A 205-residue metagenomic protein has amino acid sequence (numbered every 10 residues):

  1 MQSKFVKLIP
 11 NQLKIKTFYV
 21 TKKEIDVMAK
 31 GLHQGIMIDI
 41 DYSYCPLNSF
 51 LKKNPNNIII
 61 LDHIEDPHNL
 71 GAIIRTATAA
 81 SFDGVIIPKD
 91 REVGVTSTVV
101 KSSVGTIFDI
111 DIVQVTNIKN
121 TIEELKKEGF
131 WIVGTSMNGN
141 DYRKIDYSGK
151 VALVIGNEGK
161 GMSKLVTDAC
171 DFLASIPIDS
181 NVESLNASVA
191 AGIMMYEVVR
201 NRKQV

Functional and structural regions predicted by a protein language model:
M1-Q12, K30, L51-N140: RNA substrate-binding interface of SAM-dependent RNA methyltransferases
M1-S49: N-terminal positively charged helical leader segments and presequences
T21, D62, P88-K89, I110 (+3 more regions): Short beta->alpha connector loops at strand-helix junctions that form conserved, small/polar/Pro-enriched
K22-M28, C45-P46, I118-I122, N140-Y142 (+1 more regions): A short acidic, often aromatic-flanked loop/helix-cap motif at beta-alpha or helix-coil junctions that lines enzyme
Q34-M37, K101-T106, K150-L153: Short, hinge-like loop/turn segments at secondary-structure boundaries
M37-D39, I59-I60, I86, V113 (+3 more regions): Conserved beta-strand segments that form the floor/walls of ligand-binding pockets within enzyme and binding domains
A79, K101-T106, K164-V205: Structured adenosyl-cofactor binding patch, chiefly the S-adenosyl-L-methionine
V133-V182, N186: Active-site/ligand-binding-proximal alpha/beta "capping" segment
